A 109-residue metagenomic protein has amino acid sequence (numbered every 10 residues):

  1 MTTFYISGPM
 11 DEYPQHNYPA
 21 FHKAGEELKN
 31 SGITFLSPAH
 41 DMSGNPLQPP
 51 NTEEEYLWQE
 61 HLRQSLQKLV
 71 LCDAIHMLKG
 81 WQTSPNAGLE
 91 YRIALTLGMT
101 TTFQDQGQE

Functional and structural regions predicted by a protein language model:
M1-E109: Conserved catalytic or regulatory cores that recognize and/or transform ribose-phosphate-containing ligands
